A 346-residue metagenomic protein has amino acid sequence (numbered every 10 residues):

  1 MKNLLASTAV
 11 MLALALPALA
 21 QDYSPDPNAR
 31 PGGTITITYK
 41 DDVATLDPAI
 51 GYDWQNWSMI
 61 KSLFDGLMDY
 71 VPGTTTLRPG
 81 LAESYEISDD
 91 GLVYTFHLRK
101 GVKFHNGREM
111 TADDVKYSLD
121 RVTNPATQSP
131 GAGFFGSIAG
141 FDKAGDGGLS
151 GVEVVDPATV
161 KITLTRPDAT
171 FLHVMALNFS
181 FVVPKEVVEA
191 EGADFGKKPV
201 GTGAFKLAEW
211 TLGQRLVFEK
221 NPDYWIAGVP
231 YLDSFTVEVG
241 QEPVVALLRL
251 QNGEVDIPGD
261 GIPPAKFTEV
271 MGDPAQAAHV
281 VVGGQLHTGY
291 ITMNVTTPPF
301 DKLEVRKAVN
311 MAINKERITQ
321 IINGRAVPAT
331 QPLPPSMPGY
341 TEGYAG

Functional and structural regions predicted by a protein language model:
D22, F267-V281: Ligand-binding "clamshell"
G32-D41, E83, V93-T95, V115-S118 (+5 more regions): Short, well-ordered beta-strand elements
T38-D89, D120, K198-V200: N-terminal lobe/hinge region of extracytoplasmic solute-binding protein
E83-P130, K161, R249, P299: Aromatic- and charge-enriched surface segment that lines or borders ligand/interaction sites
H97, K116, G133-E186: Surface-exposed binding/hinge segments that line and control ligand-binding clefts or catalytic entry sites
G196, P222-E269: Ligand-site clamp/hinge motif
F205, N294, F300, V327-G346: Structural transition elements
E219-D223, G283-A308: A bilobed periplasmic-binding-protein/Venus flytrap-type ligand-binding module shared by bacterial periplasmic
